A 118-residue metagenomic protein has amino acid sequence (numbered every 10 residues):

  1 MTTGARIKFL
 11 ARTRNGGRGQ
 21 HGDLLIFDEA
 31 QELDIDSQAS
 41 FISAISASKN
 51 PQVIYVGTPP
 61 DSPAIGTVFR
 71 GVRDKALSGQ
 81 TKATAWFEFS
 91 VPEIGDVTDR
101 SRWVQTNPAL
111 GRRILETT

Functional and structural regions predicted by a protein language model:
M1-A44: Conserved RecA-like ASCE ATPase "motif II neighborhood" in helicase/translocase motors
D36-T118: Non-catalytic, compositionally simple segments
